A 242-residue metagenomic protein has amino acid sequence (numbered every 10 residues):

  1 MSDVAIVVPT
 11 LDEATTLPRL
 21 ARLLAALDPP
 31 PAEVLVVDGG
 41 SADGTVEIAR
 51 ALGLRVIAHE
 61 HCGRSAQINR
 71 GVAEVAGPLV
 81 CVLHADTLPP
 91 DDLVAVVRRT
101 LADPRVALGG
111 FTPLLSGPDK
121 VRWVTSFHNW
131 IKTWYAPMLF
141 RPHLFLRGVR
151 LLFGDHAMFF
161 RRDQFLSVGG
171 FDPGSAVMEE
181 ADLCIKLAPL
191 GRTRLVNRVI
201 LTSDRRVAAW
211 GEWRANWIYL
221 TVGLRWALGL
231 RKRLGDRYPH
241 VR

Functional and structural regions predicted by a protein language model:
T15-R19, D43-L52, D92: Acidic helix N-cap motif at the loop->helix transition within catalytic regions of sugar-transfer enzymes
R22-P31: Short, acidic, metal-binding catalytic loop of nucleotide-sugar glycosyltransferases
D38-V46, T87: A conserved acidic beta->alpha catalytic loop
H59-V75: Glycine-rich, basic loop-to-helix element that forms the pyrophosphate-binding segment of sugar-nucleotide handling
V80: Short aromatic/hydrophobic "clamp" motif used to bind/position activated sugar donors
D92-V124: Conserved donor NDP-sugar-binding/catalytic core segment of glycosyltransferases
F111-P118, F127-L151: Short, flexible, basic/aromatic active-site loop/helix in glycosyltransferases
V177-L183: Acidic donor-binding loop at a coil-to-helix junction in glycosyltransferase catalytic cores that engages
